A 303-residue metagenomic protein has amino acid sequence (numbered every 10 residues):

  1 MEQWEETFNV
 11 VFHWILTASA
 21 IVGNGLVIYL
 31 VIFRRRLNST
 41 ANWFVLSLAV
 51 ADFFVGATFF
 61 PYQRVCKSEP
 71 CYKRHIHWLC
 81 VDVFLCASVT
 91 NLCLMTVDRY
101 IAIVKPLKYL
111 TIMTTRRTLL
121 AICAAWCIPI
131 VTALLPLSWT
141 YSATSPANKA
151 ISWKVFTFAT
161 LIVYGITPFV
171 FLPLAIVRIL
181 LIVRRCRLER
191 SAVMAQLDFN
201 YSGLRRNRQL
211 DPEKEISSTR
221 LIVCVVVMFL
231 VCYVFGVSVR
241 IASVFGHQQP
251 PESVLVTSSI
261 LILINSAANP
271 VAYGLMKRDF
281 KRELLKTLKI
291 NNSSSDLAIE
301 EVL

Functional and structural regions predicted by a protein language model:
M1-E6, F33-N38, L110-T114, K149-V155 (+2 more regions): Helix-boundary and loop/linker segments of multi-pass membrane transporters
E2-A18, T40-I112, K154: Extracellular TM2-ECL1-early TM3 structural module of rhodopsin-like
H13-T17, L30, F54-E69, V81 (+5 more regions): Helix-to-loop junction signature of class
T17-A20, L46-G56, C86, R117-L134 (+3 more regions): Alpha-helical transmembrane segments of multi-pass membrane proteins
I32-R36, R64-Y72, L107-L110, L137-S145 (+5 more regions): Transmembrane helix-loop junctions in multipass membrane proteins, especially transporters and channels
V50-A51, L181-G236: Intracellular effector-coupling site of seven-transmembrane GPCRs, centered on the ICL3-to-TM6 transition
V65, F84-L94, I101, K105-N148 (+2 more regions): Fourth transmembrane helix
P168-A175, R220, V225, L230-I241 (+1 more regions): Seventh transmembrane helix
